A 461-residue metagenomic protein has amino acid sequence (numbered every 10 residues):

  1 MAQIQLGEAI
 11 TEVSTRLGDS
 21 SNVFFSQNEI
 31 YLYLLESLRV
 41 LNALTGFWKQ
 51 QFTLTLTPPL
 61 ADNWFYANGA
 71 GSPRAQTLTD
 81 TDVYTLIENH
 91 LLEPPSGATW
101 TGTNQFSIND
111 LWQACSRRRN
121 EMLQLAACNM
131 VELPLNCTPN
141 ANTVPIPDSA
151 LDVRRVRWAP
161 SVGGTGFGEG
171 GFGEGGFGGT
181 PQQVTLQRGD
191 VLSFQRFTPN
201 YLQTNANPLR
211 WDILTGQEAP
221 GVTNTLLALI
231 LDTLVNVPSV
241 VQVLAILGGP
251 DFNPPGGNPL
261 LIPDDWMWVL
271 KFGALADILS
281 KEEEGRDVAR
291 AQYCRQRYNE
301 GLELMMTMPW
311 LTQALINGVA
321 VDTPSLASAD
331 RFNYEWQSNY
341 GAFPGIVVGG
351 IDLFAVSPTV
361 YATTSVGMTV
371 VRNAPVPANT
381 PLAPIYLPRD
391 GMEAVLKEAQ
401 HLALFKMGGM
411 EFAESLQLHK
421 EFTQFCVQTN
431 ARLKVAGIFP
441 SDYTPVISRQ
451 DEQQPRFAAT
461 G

Functional and structural regions predicted by a protein language model:
M1-G461: Glycine-enriched, solvent-exposed interface loops adjoining structured elements
